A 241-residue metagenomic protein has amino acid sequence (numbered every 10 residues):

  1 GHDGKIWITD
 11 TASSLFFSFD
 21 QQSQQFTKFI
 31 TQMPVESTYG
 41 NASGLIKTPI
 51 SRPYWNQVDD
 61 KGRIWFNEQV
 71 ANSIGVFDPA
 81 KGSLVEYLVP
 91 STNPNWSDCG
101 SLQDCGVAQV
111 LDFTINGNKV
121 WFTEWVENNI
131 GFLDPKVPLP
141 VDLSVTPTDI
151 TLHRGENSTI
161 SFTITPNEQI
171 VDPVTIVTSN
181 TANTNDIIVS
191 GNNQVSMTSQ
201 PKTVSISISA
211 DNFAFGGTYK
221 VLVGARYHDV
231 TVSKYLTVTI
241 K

Functional and structural regions predicted by a protein language model:
G1-G4, V35-K61, N93-G117: Beta-rich, blade/repeat-based domains predominating in secreted/periplasmic proteins but also intracellular
I6-A12, P49, F66-Q69, F122-V126: Conserved beta-strand positions in repeat-built beta-propeller and related beta-rich domains
S14-S18, N72-V76, N129-F132: A short loop-to-beta-strand structural motif that recurs across blades of beta-propeller domains
D20-Q24, D78-G82, P135-V137: Short loop/turn segments that connect beta-strands within beta-propeller blades
F26-P34, Y39-G40, V85-S91: Beta-propeller fold detector
S101-P140: Blade-level signature of beta-propeller repeat domains, shared across WD40, Kelch, NHL, RCC1 and BNR/Asp-box propellers
P138-K241: Long beta-sheet-rich domains in secretory-pathway and surface-associated proteins
